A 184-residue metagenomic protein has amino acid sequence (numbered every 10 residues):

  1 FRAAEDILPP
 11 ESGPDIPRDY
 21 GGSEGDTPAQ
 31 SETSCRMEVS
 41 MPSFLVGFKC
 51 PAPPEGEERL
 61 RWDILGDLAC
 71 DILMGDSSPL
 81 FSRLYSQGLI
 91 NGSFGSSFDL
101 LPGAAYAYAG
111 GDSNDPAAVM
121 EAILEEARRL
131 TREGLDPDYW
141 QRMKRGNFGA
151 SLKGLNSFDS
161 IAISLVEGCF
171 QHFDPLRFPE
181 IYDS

Functional and structural regions predicted by a protein language model:
R2-Y106, G111-S184: Mature, solvent-exposed C-terminal subdomains and processed small-chain segments of exported/organellar
